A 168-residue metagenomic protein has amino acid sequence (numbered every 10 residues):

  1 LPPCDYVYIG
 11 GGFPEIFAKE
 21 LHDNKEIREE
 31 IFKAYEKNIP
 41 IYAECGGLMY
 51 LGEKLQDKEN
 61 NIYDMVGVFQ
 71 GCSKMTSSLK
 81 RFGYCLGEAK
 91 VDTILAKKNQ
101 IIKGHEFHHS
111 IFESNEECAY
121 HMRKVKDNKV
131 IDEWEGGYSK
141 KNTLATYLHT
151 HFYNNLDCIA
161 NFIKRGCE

Functional and structural regions predicted by a protein language model:
L1-G10, I31-A34: Redox- and metal-dependent alpha/beta enzyme cores, enriched for Fe-S-associated oxidoreductases and cofactor-handling
D5, G47, K141-N142: Beta-strand-connecting loop/turn residues
Y6, D23-K25, F162-K164: Short, solvent-exposed amphipathic alpha-helical segments in soluble enzyme and RNA/protein-processing domains
Y8-G11, A145-Y147: Structural motif
G10, Q70, H108: Residues at the C-termini of beta-strands that transition into short coil/loop
P14-I94: Cysteine-nucleophile active-site neighborhood
M75-E168: Amide-donor transfer/coupling interface in amidating biosynthetic enzymes
